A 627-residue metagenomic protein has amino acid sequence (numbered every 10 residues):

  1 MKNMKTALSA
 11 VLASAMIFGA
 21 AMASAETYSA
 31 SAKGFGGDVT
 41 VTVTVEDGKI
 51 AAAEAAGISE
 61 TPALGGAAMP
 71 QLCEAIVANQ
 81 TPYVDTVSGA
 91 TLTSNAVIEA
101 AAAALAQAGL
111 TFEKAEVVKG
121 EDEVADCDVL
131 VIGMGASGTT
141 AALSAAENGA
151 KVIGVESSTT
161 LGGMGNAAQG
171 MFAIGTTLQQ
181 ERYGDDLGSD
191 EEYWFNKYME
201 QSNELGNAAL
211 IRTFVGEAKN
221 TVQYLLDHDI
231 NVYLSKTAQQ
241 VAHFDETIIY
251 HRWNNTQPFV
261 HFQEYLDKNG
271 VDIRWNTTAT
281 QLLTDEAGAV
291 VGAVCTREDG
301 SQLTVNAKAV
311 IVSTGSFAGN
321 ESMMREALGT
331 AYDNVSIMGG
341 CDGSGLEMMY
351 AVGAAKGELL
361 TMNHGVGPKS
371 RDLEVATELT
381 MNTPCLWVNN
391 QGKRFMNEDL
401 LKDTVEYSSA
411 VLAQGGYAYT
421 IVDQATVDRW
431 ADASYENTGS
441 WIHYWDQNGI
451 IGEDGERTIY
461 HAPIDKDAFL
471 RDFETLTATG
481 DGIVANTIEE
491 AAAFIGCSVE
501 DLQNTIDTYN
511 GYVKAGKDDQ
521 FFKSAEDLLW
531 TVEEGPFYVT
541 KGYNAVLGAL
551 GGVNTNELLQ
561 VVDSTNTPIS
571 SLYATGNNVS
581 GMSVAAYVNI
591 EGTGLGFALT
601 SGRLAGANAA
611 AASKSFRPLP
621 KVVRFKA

Functional and structural regions predicted by a protein language model:
E26-V117: Active-site- and interface-proximal helix/loop "cap" or "latch" segments in soluble metabolic and energy-transducing
D126-G154: N-terminal Rossmann-like FAD-binding beta1-loop-alpha1 element of flavoenzymes
E147-A167: Glycine-rich FAD pyrophosphate-binding loop
T160-D272, W387, R394, D432 (+2 more regions): Conserved N-terminal/central alpha/beta ligand/cofactor-binding core
H251-K308, L346, V352: Helical element adjacent to the flavin cofactor pocket in flavoenzyme catalytic cores
Q281, A289, T487-E490, D501-A586: A glycine-rich dinucleotide-binding beta-alpha-beta segment and adjacent secondary-structure elements that constitute
E298-S301, V305-S370, E374, L595-A598 (+1 more regions): Glycine-rich loop(s) and the adjacent beta-strand/alpha-helix scaffold that form part
L346-M348, A355-F494: An anion/pyrophosphate-binding glycine-rich loop and adjacent beta-alpha core in soluble alpha-beta enzymes
